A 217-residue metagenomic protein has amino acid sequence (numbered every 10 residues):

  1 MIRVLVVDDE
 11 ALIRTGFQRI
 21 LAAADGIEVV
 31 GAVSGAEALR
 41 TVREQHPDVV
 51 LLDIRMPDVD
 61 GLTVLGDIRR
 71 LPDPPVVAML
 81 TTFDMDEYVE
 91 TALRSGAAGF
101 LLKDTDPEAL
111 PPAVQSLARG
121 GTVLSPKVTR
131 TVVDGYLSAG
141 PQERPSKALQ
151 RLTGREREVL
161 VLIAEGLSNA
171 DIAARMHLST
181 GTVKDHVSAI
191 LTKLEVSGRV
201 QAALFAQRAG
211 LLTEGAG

Functional and structural regions predicted by a protein language model:
G26-S34, T41, V196: Short hydrophobic/Thr-rich beta-strand motif most characteristic of the beta2 strand and flanking loop of CheY-like
S34-E37, D60-T63: Acidic catalytic/metal-coordinating carboxylates
D53, T81: Active-site residues of response regulator receiver
M56: Receiver (REC) domain active-site loop signature in two-component systems and cognate sites in sensor histidine kinases
Y88-R94, D104-G154, E158, R208-L212: Short, flexible helix-to-coil linker/hinge segments that flank and couple to helix-turn-helix
R144-T182: Helix-turn-helix DNA-binding segment
G166-Q201, F205: Recognition helix of helix-turn-helix DNA-binding domains
